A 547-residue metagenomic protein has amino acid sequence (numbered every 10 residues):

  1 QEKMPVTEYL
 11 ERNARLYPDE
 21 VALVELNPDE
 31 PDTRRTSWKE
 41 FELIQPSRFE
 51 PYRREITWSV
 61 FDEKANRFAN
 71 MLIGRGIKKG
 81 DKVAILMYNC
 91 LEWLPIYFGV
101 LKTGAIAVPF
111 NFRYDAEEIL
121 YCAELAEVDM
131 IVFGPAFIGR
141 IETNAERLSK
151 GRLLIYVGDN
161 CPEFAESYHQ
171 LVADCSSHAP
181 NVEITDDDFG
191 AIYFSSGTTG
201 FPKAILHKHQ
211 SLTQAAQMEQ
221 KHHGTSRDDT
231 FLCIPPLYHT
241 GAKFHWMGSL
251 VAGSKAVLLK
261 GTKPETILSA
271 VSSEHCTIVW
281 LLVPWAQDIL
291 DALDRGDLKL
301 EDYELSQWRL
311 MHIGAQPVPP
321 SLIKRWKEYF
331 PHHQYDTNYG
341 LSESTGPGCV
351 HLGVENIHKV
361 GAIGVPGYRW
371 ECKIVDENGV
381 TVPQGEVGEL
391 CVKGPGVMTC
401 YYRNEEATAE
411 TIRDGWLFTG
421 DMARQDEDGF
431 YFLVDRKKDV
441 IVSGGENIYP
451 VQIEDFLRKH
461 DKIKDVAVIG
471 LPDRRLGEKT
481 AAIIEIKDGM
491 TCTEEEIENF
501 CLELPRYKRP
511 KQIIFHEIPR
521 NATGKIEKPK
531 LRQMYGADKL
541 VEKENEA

Functional and structural regions predicted by a protein language model:
E2, E11, D19-C90, L94-F98 (+2 more regions): Conserved AMP-binding/adenylate-forming core of the ANL superfamily
Y9-E11, G74-R75, K102-Q170, D488-M490: Structural core segment of the AMP-binding/adenylate-forming
P18-V21, Y156, A173-F194, F201 (+1 more regions): Conserved pre-ATP/AMP-binding loop-to-beta segment of ANL
N27-R54, I138-D186, A292-D297, L540 (+1 more regions): ANL superfamily adenylate-forming
E55-S59, G190-Q214: Conserved AMP-binding A3 loop
Y114, L120-Y121, I131-F133, V271 (+8 more regions): AMP-binding/adenylate-forming catalytic core of the ANL superfamily
T213-T230, Y238-I278, A292-L293, L298-K299: Conserved AMP-binding/adenylation subdomain of ANL enzymes
V251, C276-L281, L290-H358, E371: Gly/Ser/Thr-rich phosphate-binding loop
